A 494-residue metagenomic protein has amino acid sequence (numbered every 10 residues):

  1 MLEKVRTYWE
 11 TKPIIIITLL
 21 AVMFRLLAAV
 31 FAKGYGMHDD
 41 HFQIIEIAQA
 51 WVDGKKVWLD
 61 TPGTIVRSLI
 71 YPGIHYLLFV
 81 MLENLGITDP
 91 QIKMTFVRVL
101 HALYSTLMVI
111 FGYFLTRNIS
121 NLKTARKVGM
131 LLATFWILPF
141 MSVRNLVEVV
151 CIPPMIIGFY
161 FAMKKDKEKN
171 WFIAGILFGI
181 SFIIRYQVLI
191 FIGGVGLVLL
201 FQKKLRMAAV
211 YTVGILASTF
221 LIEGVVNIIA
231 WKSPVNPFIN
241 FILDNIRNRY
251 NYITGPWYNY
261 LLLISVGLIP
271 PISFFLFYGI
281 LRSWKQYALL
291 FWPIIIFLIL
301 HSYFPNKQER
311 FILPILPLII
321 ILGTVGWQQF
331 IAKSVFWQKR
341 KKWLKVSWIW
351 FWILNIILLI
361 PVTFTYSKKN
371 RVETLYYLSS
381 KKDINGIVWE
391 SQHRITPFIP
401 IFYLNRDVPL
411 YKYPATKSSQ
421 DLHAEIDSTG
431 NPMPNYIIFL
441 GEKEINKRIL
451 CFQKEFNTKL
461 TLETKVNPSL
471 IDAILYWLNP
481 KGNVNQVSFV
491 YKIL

Functional and structural regions predicted by a protein language model:
L2-V5, Y160-F178, L189-L221, F277 (+2 more regions): Perimembrane helix-loop-helix junctions
I14-V22, L216-A217, L290-F291, I295 (+2 more regions): Signature aromatic-anchored transmembrane alpha helix within multi-pass, membrane-resident enzymes that catalyze glycan
V22, T95, V99-S120, I157: Transmembrane-helix motifs of polytopic, lipid-linked glycan transferases
L26-V30, H41-V66, I70, I74-G86: Extracytosolic helix-loop segments that constitute the early lumenal/periplasmic catalytic or substrate-binding loops
K33, I228, Q338-I493: Catalytic lumenal/periplasmic loop and adjoining terminal transmembrane helix of membrane glycan-assembly enzymes
K33, M37-D39, F140-V150, E309: Short acidic/glycine- and proline-prone juxtamembrane loop motifs at membrane-interface regions of multi-pass membrane
F111-F114, L131-L138, V150-L177, L318-L322: Specific aromatic-rich, kink-prone transmembrane helix
L262-Y287: Hydrophobic, aromatic-rich transmembrane alpha-helices and their immediate juxtamembrane boundary segments
